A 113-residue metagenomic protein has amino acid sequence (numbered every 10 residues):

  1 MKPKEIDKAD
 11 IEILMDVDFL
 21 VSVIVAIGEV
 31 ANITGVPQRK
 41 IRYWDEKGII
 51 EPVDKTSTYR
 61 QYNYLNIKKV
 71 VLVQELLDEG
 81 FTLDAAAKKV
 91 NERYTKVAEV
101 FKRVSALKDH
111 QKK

Functional and structural regions predicted by a protein language model:
M1-N32, E51-P52, Y64-K113: Arg/Lys-rich, alpha-helical DNA-contact motif
V36-T58, F81: Major-groove DNA-recognition helix of helix-turn-helix-type DNA-binding domains
R39-R42, R60, R93, R103: Arginine residue identity/basic-tract feature
T58-Y64: Minor-groove-contacting beta-hairpin "wing" of winged helix-turn-helix DNA-binding domains
